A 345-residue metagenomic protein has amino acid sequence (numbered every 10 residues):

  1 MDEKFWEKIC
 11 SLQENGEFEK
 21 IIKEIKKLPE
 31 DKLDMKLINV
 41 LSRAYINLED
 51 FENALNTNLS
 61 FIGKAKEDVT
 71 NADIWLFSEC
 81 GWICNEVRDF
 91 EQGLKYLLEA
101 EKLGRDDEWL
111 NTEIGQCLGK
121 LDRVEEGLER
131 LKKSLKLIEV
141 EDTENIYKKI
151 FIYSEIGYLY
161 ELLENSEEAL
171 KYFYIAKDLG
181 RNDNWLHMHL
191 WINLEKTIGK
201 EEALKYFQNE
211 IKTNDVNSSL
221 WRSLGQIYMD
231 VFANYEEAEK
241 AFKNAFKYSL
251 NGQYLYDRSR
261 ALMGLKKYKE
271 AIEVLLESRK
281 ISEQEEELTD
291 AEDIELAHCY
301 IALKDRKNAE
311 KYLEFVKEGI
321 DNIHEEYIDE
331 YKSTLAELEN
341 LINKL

Functional and structural regions predicted by a protein language model:
E3, K36, N71, W75 (+8 more regions): Start-of-helix register in tetratricopeptide repeats
E7, V40, E79, E113 (+7 more regions): "A position-specific structural signal for the A-helix of alpha-solenoid helical repeats
C10, R43, W82, Q116 (+5 more regions): Residue-level recognition of tetratricopeptide repeat
E14, N47, E86, K120 (+7 more regions): Register position in tetratricopeptide repeats
F18, F51, F90, V124 (+5 more regions): TPR-repeat structural position
K26-K32, I62-D73, K102, K136-K149 (+4 more regions): Flexible helix-coil transition and linker loops at the boundaries of alpha-helical arrays
